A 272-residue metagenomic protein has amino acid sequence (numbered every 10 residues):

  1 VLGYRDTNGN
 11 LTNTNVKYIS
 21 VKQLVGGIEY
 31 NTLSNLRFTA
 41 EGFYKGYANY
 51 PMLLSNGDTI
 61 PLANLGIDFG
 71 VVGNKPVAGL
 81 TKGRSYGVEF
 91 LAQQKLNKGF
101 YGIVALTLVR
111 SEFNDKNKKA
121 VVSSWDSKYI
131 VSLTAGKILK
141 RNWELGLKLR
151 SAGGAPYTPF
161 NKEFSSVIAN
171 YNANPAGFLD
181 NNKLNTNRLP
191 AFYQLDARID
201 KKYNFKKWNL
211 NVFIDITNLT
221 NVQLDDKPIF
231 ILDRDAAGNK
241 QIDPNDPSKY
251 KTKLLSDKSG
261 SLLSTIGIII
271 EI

Functional and structural regions predicted by a protein language model:
V1-L24, Y44-V71, K148-N174, D226-K227: Surface-exposed extracellular loop regions of Gram-negative outer-membrane beta-barrel proteins, predominantly
R5-T12, V21-K22, F69-V77, N114-K118 (+2 more regions): Extracytoplasmic loops and strand-loop junctions of Gram-negative outer membrane beta-barrel proteins
N13-K17, R37-Y101, L255, S261-G267: Outer membrane beta-barrel strand-and-loop segments of large Gram-negative receptors, especially TonB-dependent
S20-L24, K82-Y86, S123-V131, A191-L195 (+2 more regions): Residues that define the transmembrane beta-barrel architecture of outer-membrane proteins
G26-Y30, V88-Q94, V104, L133-K137 (+4 more regions): Residues on the lipid-exposed face of transmembrane beta-strands in outer-membrane beta-barrel proteins
S34-F38, G99-G102, R141-L145, K206-L210: Repeated loop/turn-to-beta-strand initiation elements of outer-membrane beta-barrel proteins
Y44-G46, I67-P156: Gram-negative outer-membrane beta-barrel transporters
A48-N49, L53, G102, S151-P175 (+2 more regions): C-terminal beta-signal and adjacent terminal beta-strands/loops of Gram-negative outer-membrane beta-barrel proteins
